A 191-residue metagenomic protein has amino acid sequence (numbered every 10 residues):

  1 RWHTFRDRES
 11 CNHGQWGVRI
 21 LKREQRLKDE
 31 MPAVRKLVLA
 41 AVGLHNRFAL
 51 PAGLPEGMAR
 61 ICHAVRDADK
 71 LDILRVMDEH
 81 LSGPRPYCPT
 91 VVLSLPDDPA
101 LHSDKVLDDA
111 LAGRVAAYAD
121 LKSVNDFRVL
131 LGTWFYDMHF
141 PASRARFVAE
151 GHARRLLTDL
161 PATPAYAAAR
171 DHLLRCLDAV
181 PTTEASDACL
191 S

Functional and structural regions predicted by a protein language model:
W2-R8, R26-L27, R47-S191: Divalent metal-dependent phosphate-bond-processing catalytic cores, especially two-metal-ion Mg2+/Mn2+ enzymes that act
S10-R26: An active-site-proximal "capping" alpha-helix that borders the catalytic cofactor pocket
P32-V42, M58-A64: Alpha-helical scaffolds flanking conserved acidic
